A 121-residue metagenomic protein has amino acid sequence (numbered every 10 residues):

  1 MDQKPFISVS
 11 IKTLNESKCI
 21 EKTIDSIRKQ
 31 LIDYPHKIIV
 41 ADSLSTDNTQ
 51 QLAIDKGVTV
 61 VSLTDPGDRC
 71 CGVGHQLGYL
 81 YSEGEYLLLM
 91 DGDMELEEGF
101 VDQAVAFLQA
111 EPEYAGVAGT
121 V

Functional and structural regions predicted by a protein language model:
F6-S8, K37: Cell-envelope/extracellular polymer assembly enzymes that use nucleotide-activated donors
I11-I24, L44: Active-site beta-to-alpha loop of glycosyltransferases that engages the nucleotide-sugar donor
K18-E21, D47-D55, G99: Acidic helix N-cap motif at the loop->helix transition within catalytic regions of sugar-transfer enzymes
D25-P35: Short, acidic, metal-binding catalytic loop of nucleotide-sugar glycosyltransferases
S26, D42-Q51, M94: A conserved acidic beta->alpha catalytic loop
D65-S82: Glycine-rich, basic loop-to-helix element that forms the pyrophosphate-binding segment of sugar-nucleotide handling
L87: Short aromatic/hydrophobic "clamp" motif used to bind/position activated sugar donors
G99-V121: Conserved donor NDP-sugar-binding/catalytic core segment of glycosyltransferases
